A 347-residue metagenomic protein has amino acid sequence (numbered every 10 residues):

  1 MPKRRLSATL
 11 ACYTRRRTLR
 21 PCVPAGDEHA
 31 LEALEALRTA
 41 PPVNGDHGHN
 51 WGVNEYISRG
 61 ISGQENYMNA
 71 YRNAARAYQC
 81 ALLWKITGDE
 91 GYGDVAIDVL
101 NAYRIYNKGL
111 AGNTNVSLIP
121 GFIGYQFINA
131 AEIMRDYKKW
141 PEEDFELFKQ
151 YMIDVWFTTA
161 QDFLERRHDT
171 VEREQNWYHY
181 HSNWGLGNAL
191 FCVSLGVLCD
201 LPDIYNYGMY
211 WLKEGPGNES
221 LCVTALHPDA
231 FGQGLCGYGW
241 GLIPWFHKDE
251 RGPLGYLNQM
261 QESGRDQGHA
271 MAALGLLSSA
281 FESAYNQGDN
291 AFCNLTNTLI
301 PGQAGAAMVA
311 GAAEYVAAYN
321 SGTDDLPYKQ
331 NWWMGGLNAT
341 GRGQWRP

Functional and structural regions predicted by a protein language model:
M1-E174, L186, L190, Y210-K213 (+2 more regions): Extracellular glycan-targeting catalytic surfaces
Q150, H179-C192, D203-N206: Active-site-proximal alpha-helical scaffolds that flank and shape metal-associated catalytic sites
G196-Y328: Long, repeat-rich segments with strong aromatic
